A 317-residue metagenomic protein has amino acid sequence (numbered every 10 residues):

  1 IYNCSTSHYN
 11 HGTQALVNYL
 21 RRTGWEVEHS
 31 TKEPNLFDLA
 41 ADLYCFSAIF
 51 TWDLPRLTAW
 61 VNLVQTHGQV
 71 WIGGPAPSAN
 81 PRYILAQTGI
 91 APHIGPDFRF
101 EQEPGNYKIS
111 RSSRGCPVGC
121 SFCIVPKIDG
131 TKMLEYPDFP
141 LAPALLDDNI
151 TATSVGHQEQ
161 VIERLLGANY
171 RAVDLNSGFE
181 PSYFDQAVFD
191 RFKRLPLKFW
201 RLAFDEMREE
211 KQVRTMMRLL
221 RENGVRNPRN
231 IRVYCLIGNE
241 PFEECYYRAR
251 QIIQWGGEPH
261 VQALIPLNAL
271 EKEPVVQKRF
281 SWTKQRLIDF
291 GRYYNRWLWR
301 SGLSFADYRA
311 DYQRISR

Functional and structural regions predicted by a protein language model:
I1-Y9, D97-D129, L141-D147, T151-A152: N-terminal pre-triad scaffold of radical SAM enzymes
Y2, C45-T51, I124-M216, L220 (+2 more regions): Core AdoMet radical
Y2-Y107: Glycine-rich beta-alpha loop elements in corrinoid/cobalamin-binding modules across cobalamin-dependent enzymes
Y9, L36-F37, D53, P77-R82 (+5 more regions): Short, charged/polar "capping" segments at the starts of alpha-helices and the immediately preceding loops
R21, Q65, A86, L166 (+2 more regions): Anion (oxyanion) recognition and catalysis
W60, L134-E135, C245-A249: Short alpha-helix in the alpha/beta-hydrolase fold that links the catalytic acid
Q65-V70, I90, R171, N227-R229 (+1 more regions): A short helix->loop->beta-strand "cap" motif at the edges of active sites that frequently abuts
R191-L202, R208-R317: A structural motif corresponding to the C-terminal lobe/cap of the Radical SAM core domain
